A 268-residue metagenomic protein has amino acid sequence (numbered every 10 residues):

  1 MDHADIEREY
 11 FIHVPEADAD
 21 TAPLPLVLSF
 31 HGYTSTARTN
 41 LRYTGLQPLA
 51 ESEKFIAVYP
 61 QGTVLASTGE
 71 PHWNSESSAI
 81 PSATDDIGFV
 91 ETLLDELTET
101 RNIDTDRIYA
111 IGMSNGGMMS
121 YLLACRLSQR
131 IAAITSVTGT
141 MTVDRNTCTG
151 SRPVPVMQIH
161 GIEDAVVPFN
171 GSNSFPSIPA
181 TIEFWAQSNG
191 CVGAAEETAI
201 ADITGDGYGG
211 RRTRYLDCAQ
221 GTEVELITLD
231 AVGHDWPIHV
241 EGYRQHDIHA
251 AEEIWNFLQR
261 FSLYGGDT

Functional and structural regions predicted by a protein language model:
H3-A17, T21-Y109, M118-R126, T147 (+1 more regions): Serine-hydrolase catalytic machinery in alpha/beta-hydrolase-like enzymes
P25, R107, V154-P155, V224: Alpha/beta-hydrolase fold active-site loops
A110-G112, V137: Short beta-strand immediately N-terminal to the catalytic nucleophile in serine-hydrolase-like folds
Q129-T140, P155: A conserved short beta-strand
V154, A186-T268: Alpha/beta-hydrolase-fold serine-hydrolase catalytic core, especially in secreted/extracellular enzymes
Q158-H160, D164: Short beta-strand/loop motif that positions the catalytic acidic residue of the alpha/beta-hydrolase fold
D164-V167, H234-W236: Acidic catalytic loop of the alpha/beta-hydrolase fold
A165-S177: Conserved alpha/beta-hydrolase "acid-adjacent" motif
